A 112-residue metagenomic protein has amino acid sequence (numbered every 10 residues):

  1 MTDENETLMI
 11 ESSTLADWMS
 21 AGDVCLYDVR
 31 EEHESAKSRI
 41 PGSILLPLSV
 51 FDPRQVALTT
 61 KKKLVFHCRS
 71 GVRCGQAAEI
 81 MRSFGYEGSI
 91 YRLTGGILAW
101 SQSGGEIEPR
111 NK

Functional and structural regions predicted by a protein language model:
M1-C25, V29-K63, V72-K112: Rhodanese-like catalytic fold shared by cysteine-dependent sulfurtransferases and DSP/PTP-type phosphatases
H67: Short, surface-exposed ligand- or partner-binding patches at beta-edge/loop junctions that are enriched in aromatics
